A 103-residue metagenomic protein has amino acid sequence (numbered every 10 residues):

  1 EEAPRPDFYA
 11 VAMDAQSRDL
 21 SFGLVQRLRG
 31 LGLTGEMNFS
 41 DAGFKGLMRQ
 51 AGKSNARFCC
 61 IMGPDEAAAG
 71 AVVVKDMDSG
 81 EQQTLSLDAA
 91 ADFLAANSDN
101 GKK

Functional and structural regions predicted by a protein language model:
E1-K103: NTP/phosphate- and nucleic-acid-binding module
